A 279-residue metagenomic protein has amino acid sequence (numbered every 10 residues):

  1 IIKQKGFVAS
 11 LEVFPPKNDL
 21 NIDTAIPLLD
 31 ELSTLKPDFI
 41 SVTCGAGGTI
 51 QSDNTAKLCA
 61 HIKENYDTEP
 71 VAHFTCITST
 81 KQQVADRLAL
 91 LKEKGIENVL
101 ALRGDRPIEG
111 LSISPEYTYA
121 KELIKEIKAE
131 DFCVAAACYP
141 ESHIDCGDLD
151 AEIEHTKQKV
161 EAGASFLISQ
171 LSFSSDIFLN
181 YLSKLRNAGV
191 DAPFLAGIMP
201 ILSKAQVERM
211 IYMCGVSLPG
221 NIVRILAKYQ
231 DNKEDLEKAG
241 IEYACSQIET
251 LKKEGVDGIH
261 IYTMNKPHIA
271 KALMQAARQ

Functional and structural regions predicted by a protein language model:
I1-V42: Conserved N-terminal beta1-alpha1 strand-loop-helix module at the mouth
V8-T24, P70-Q82, A135-A151, K228-E242: Active-site mouth loops of central-metabolism enzymes
E12, I40, L91, K159 (+3 more regions): Conserved, mostly hydrophobic/aromatic
V13-P16, T43-G47, H73-S79, G104-R106 (+5 more regions): Active-site beta-loop-alpha junctions enriched in small/polar residues
P16, P37-L58, G104-P115, S165-N180 (+1 more regions): Glycine-rich, proline-tolerant flexible connector loops at the mouths of alpha/beta enzymes
L20, P115-Y139, N187-I241, S246 (+1 more regions): Active-site pocket-lining/capping segments in soluble small-molecule metabolic enzymes
I22-E31, T49-Y66: Glycine-rich, positively charged N-terminal anion/phosphate-binding segment
C76-L90, Y117: Glycine-rich anion/phosphate-binding loops
